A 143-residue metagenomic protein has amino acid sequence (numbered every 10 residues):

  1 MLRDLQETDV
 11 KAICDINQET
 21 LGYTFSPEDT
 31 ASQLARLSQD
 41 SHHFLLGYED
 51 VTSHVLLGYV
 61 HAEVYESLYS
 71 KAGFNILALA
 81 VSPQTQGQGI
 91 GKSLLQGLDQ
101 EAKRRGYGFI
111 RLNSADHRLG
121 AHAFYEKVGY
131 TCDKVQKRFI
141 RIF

Functional and structural regions predicted by a protein language model:
D4-A72, L77, L95-Q96: Acetyl-CoA-dependent GNAT
L5, L79-V81, S114, Y130: Hydrophobic adenine-recognition pocket in adenosine-nucleotide-binding enzymes
H42-H43, K134-R138: Short hydrophobic/aromatic beta-strand or adjacent loop that forms the aromatic wall/cage of a ligand/substrate-binding
V81, G87-Q100, A123, K127: Conserved acetyl-CoA-binding loop-helix of GNAT-fold acetyltransferases
L95, A102-S114: Conserved GNAT acetyl-CoA-binding A-motif
R111-A121, I140-F143: Conserved beta-strand-loop-alpha-helix junction that forms the acyl-donor binding cleft
E126-V135: Conserved acetyl-CoA-binding loop of GNAT-fold acetyltransferases
